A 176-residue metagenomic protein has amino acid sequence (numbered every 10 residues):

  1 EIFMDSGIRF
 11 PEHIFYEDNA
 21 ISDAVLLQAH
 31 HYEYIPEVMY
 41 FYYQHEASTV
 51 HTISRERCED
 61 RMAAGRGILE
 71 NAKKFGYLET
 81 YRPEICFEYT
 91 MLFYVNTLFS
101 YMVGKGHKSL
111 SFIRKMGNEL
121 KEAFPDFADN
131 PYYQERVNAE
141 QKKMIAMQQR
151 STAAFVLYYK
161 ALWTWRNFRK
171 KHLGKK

Functional and structural regions predicted by a protein language model:
E1-E56, D60-R61: Conserved nucleotide-sugar donor-binding catalytic segment
S6, Y81-R82, F124, S151: Residue-level recognition of alpha-helix termini/interfacial anchor residues
I8, A29, Y34-I35, A47-H51 (+3 more regions): Gram-positive cell-envelope targeting signals
E37-H45, T52-E79, N96, S100-F127: Catalytic core of nucleotide-sugar-dependent glycosyltransferases
L78-Y89, I145-Q149: Structural motif
C86-S100: Amphipathic alpha-helical repeat scaffolds of TPR domains
V103-K176: Membrane-interface aromatic/basic loop that binds lipid-linked glycans or pyrophosphate carriers, typified by
